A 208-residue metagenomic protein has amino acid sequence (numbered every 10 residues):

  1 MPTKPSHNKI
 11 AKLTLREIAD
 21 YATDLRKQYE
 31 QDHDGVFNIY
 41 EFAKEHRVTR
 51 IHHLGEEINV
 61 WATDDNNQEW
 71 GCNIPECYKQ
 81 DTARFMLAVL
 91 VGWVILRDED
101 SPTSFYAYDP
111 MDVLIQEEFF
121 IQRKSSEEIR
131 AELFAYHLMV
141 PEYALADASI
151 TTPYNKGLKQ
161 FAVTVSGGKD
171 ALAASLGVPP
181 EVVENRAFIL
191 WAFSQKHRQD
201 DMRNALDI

Functional and structural regions predicted by a protein language model:
M1-I208: Active-site hotspot residues in diverse enzymes, especially metal/ion-binding acidic/histidine motifs
